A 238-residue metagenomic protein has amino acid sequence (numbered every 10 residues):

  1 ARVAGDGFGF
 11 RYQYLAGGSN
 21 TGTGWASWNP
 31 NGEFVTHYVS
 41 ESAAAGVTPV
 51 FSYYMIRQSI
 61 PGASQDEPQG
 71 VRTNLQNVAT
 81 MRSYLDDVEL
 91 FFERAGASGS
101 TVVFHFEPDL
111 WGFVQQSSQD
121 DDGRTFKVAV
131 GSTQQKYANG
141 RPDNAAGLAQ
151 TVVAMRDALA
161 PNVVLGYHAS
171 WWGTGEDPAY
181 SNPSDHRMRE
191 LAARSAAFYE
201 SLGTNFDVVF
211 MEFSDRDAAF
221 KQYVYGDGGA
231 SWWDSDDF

Functional and structural regions predicted by a protein language model:
A1-R94, S231-D237: N-terminal carbohydrate-binding/catalytic regions of secreted carbohydrate-active enzymes
R2-D6, S40-A43, G96, Q119-F126 (+3 more regions): Short, surface-exposed basic-aromatic patches at helix termini and helix-loop junctions that form
V3, G24-S27, D143-F238: Surface-exposed substrate-engagement region within the catalytic domains of secreted or surface-exposed extracellular
F8-Y12, G46-V50, T101-H105, N162-G166 (+1 more regions): Structural preference for beta-strand elements that scaffold enzyme active sites
A16-N20, M55-S59, P108-F113, S170-G175 (+1 more regions): Solvent-exposed loop/turn segments at secondary-structure junctions within structured extracellular/periplasmic domains
G62-A79, S117-A146, Y223-D237: A solvent-exposed, charged loop/short amphipathic helix patch at secondary-structure junctions
G70-F106, K136, G140-L159, M188-N205: An active-site-proximal structural segment forming one wall of the substrate-binding cleft that immediately precedes
F91-A138, V163-A169: Active-site groove signature of glycoside hydrolases
